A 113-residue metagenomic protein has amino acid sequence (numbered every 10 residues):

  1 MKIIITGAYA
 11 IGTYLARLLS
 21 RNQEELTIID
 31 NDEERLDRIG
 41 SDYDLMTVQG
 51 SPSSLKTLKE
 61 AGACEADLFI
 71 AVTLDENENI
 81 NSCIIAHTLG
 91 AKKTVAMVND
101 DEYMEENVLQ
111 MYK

Functional and structural regions predicted by a protein language model:
M1-K113: Cytosolic regulatory regions of ion transport systems
